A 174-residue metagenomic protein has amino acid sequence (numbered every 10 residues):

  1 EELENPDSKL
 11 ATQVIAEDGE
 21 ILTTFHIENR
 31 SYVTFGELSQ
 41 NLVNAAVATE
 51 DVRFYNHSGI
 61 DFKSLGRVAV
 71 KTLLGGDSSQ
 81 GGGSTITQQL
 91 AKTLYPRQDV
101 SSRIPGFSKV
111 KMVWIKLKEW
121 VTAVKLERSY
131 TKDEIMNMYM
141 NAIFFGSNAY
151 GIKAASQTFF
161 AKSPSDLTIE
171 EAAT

Functional and structural regions predicted by a protein language model:
E1-S8: Aromatic-capped interface at the extracytoplasmic side of an N-terminal signal-anchor transmembrane helix
K9, I15-T174: Peptidoglycan glycan-strand catalytic modules in the bacterial/periplasmic cell-wall system
